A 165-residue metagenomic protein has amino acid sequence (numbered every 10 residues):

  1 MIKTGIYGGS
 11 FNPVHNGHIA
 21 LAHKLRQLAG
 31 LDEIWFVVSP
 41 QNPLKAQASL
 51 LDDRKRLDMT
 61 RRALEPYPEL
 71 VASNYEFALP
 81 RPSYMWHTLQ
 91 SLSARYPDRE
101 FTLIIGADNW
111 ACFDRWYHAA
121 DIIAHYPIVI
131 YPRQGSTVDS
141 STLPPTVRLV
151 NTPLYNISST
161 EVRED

Functional and structural regions predicted by a protein language model:
M1-D165: Nucleotidyltransferase catalytic core that binds NTPs
